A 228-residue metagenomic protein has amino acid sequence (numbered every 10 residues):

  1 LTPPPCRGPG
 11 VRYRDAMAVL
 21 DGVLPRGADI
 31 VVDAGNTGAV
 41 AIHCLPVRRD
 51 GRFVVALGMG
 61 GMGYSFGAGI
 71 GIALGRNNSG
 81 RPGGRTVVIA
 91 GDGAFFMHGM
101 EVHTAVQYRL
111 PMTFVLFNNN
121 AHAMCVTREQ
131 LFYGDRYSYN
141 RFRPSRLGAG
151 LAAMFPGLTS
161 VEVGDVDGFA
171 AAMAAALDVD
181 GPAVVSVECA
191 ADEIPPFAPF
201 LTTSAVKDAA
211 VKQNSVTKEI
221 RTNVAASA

Functional and structural regions predicted by a protein language model:
L1-C6, P82, E129-A172: Conserved thiamine diphosphate
L1-G80: Active-site diphosphate/adenylate-binding microenvironment
P25-A28, R48-G51, R76-T86, Q107-T113 (+2 more regions): Short coil/turn connectors at secondary-structure junctions
G38-A39, G60-M62, F95-F96, N120-M124 (+1 more regions): Short gly/pro/ser/thr-enriched loop/turn and capping motifs at secondary-structure boundaries
A41-P46, S65-G67, G99-V102, M124-E129 (+1 more regions): Short acidic, glycine/serine/threonine-rich loops at helix termini
G75-S145: Conserved thiamine diphosphate
V166, A175-A228: Glycine/aspartate-rich loop-and-adjacent alpha/beta segment that forms the canonical ThDP
